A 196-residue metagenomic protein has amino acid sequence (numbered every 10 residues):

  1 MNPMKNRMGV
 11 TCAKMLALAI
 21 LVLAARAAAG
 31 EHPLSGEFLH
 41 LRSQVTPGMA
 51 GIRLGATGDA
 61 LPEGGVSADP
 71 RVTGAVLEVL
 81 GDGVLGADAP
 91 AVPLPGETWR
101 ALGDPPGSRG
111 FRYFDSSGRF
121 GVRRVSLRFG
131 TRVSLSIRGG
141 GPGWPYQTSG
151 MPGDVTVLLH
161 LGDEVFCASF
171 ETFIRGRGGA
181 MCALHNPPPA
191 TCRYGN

Functional and structural regions predicted by a protein language model:
M4-L16: Bacterial N-terminal signal peptides that target proteins for export
K14-A24: Bacterial N-terminal signal peptides
A28-N196: Extracellular glycoprotein-like low-complexity segments
